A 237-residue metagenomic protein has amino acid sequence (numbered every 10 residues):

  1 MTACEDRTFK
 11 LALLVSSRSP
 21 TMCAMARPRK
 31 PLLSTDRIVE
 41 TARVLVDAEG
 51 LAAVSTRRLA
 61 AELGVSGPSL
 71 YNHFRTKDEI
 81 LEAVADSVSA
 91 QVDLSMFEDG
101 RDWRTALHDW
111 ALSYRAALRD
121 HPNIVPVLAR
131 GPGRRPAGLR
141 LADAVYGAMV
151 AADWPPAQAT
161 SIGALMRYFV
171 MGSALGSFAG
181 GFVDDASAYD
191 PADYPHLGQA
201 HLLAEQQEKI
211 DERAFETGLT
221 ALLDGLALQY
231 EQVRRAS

Functional and structural regions predicted by a protein language model:
M1-R58, E62, R75-E82, R213: Basic, helix-initiating cap at the start of DNA-binding domains
T2-C23, A179-S237: C-terminal peripheral helix-coil segments that are non-catalytic and often amphipathic
D36-V44, A48-E49, E79-S95, T105-S113 (+1 more regions): Alpha-helical structural segments
G64-F74: Short hydrophobic/aromatic patch on the recognition helix
L94-A137, P156, M166: Hydrophobic alpha-helical connector segments
L141-P191, A204, E208, L226-Q229: Hydrophobic alpha-helical bundle segments that form small-molecule/ligand-binding pockets
